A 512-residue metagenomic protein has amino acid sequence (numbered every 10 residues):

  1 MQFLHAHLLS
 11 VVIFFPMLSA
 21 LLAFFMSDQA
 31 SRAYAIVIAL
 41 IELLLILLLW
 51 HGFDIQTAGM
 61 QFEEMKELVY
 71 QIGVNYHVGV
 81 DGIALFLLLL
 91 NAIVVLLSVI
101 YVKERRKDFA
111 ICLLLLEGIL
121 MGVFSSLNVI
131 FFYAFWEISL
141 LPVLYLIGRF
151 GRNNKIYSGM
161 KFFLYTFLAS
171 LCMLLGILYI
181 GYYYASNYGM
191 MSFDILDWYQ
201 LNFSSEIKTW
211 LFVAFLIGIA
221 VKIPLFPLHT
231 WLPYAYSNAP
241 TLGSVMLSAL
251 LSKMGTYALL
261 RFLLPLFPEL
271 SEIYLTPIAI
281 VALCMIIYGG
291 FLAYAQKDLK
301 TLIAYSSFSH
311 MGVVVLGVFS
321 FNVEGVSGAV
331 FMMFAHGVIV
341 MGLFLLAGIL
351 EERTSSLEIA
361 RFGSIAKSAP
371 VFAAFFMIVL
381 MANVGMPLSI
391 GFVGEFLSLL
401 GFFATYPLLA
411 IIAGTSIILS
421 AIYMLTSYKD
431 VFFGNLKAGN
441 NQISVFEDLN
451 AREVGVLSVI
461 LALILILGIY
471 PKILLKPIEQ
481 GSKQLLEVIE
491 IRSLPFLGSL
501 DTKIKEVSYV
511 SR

Functional and structural regions predicted by a protein language model:
M1-L8, L22-I111, N187, D194: Transmembrane helix-loop-helix hairpins at membrane boundaries of multipass inner-membrane proteins
Q2-F3, M121-L127, L260-Y274, V314-M332 (+1 more regions): Helix-coil boundary and interhelical linker segments in multi-pass alpha-helical membrane proteins
L4-F15, V80-N91, V129-P142, K208-V221 (+2 more regions): Structural signature of hydrophobic alpha-helical transmembrane segments
S19-D28, V95-R106, Y145-N154, K222-S237 (+2 more regions): C-terminal ends of transmembrane helices
A20-F24, L96-V99, G118-S125, Y145-L146 (+8 more regions): Alpha-helical transmembrane segments of multipass membrane proteins
Q29, I111-L115, I119-I207, L292-Y305 (+1 more regions): Alpha-helical multi-pass transmembrane bundles of energy-transducing inner-membrane proteins
D54-N75, L171-H229, Y234, L259 (+6 more regions): Juxtamembrane/interfacial segments at transmembrane-helix boundaries in multi-pass membrane proteins
F226, V340-F344, I411-V445: Predominantly late transmembrane helices and immediately cytosolic-facing juxtamembrane segments
